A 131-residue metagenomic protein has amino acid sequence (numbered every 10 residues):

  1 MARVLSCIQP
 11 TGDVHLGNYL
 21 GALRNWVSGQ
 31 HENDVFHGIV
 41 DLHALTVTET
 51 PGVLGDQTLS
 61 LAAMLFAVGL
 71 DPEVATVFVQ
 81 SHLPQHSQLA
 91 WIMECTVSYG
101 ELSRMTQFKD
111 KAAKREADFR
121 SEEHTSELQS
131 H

Functional and structural regions predicted by a protein language model:
A2-E122, S126: N-terminal Rossmann-like or analogous alpha/beta NTP/dinucleotide-binding catalytic cores that position adenine
E127-H131: Short "domain-exit" segments at the C-terminal end of structured domains
